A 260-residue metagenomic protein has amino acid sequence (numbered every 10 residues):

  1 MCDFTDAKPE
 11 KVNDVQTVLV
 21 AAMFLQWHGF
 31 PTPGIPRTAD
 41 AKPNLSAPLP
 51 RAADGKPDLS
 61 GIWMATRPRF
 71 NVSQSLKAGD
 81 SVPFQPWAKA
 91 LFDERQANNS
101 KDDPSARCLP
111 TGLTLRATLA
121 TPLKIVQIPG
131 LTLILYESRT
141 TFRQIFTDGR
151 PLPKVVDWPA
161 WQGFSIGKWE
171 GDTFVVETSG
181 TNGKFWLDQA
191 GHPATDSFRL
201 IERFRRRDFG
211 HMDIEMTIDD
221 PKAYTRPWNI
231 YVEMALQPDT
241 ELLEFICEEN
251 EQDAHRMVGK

Functional and structural regions predicted by a protein language model:
C2, P9, A22-K260: PEST-like low-complexity, intrinsically disordered acidic/proline/serine-rich tracts that flank trafficking/processing
T5-A7, T17: Acidic, proline/serine/threonine- and glycine-rich low-complexity intrinsically disordered segments
N13-A21: Sec-dependent signal peptide recognition, specifically the positively charged N-region followed immediately by
